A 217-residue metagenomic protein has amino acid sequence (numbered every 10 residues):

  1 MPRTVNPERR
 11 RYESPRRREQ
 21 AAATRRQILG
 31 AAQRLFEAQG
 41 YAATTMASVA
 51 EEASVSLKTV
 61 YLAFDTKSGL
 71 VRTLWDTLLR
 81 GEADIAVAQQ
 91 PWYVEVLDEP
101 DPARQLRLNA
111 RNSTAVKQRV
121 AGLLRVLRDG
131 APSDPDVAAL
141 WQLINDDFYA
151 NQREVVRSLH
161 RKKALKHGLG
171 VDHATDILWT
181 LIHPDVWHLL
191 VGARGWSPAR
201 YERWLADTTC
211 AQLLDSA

Functional and structural regions predicted by a protein language model:
M1-A23, V87: N-terminal intrinsically disordered/low-complexity leader segments
Q27, A31, L35-G69, T73: Helix-turn-helix
M46, W75-E82: Short, basic, alpha-helical segments at the C-terminal edge of helix-turn-helix-like DNA-binding modules
A63, T73-L74, V155, W204: Residues in the recognition helix of alpha-helical DNA-binding motifs
K67-G69, T73, A83-Q118, T175: Hydrophobic alpha-helical connector segments
R111-R128, D136-K162, D172-D176, R203 (+1 more regions): Amphipathic alpha-helical packing segments from all-alpha helical-bundle domains
H160-T208, A217: Hydrophobic/aromatic-rich alpha-helical bundle segments in the mid-to-C-terminal region
